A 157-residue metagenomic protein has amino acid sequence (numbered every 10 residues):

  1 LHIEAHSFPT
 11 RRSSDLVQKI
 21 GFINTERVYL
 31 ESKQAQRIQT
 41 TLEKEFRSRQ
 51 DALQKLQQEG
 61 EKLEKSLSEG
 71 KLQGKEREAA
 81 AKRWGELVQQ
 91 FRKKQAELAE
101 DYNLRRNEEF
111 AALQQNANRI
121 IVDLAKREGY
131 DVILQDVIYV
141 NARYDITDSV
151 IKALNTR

Functional and structural regions predicted by a protein language model:
L1-S13: Short, small-residue-biased leader/transition segments that mark boundaries at the very start of proteins
S14-D136, T156-R157: Amphipathic alpha-helical segments
A142-T147: A short, glycine/Asx- and small/polar-enriched loop/turn that sits immediately N-terminal to a beta-strand
